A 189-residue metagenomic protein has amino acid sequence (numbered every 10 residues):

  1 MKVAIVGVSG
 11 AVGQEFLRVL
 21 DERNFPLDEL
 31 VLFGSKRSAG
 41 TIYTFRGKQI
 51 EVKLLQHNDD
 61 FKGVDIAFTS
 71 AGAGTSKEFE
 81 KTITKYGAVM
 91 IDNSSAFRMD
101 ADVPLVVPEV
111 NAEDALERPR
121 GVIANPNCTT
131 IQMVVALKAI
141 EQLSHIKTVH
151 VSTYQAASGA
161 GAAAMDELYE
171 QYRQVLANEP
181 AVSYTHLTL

Functional and structural regions predicted by a protein language model:
M1-Y184: N-terminal Rossmann-like NAD(P) cofactor-binding subdomain of oxidoreductases, focused on the glycine-rich
T185-L189: Conserved small/polar residues in nucleotide/adenosyl-binding loops
